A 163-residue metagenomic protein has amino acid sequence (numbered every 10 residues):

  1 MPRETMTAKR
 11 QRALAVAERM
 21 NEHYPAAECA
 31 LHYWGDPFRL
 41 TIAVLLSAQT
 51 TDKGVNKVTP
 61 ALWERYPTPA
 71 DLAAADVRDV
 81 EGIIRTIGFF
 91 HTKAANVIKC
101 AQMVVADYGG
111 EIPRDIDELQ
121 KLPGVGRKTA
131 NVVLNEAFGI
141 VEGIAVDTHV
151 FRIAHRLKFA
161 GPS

Functional and structural regions predicted by a protein language model:
P2-S163: Catalytic cores of DNA base-excision repair glycosylases
